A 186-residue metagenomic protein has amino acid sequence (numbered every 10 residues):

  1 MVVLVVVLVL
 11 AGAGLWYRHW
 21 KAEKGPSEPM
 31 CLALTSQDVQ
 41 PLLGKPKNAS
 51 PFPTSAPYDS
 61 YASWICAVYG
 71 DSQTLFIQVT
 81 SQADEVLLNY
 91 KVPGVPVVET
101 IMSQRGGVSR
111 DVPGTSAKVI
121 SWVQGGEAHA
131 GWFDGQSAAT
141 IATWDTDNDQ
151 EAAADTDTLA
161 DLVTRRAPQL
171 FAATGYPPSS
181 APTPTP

Functional and structural regions predicted by a protein language model:
M1-W16: Hydrophobic membrane-insertion alpha-helices, especially the h-region of bacterial N-terminal signal peptides
L15-P186: A small/polar (G/S/T-enriched), proline-flanked helix-loop surface module common in exported/cell-envelope proteins
